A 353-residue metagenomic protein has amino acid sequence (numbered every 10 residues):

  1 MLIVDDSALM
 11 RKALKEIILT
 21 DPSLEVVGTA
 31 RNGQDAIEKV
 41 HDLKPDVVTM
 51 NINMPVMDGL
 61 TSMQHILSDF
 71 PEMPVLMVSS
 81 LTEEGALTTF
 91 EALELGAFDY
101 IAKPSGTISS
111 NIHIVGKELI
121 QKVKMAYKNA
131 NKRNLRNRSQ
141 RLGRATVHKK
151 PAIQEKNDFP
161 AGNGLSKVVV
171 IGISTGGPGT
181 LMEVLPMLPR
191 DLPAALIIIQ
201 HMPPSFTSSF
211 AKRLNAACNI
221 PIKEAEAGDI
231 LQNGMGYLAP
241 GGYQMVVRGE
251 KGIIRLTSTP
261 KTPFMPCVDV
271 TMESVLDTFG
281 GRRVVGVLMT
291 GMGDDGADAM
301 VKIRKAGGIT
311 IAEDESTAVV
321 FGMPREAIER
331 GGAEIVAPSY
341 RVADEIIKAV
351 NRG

Functional and structural regions predicted by a protein language model:
L2, L9-K12, E16-S23, Q34-D35 (+3 more regions): Conserved acid/base catalytic micro-environments in cytosolic active-site loops
R31: Glycine-rich phosphate/oxyanion-binding loops and their immediately adjacent helices within cytosolic catalytic domains
